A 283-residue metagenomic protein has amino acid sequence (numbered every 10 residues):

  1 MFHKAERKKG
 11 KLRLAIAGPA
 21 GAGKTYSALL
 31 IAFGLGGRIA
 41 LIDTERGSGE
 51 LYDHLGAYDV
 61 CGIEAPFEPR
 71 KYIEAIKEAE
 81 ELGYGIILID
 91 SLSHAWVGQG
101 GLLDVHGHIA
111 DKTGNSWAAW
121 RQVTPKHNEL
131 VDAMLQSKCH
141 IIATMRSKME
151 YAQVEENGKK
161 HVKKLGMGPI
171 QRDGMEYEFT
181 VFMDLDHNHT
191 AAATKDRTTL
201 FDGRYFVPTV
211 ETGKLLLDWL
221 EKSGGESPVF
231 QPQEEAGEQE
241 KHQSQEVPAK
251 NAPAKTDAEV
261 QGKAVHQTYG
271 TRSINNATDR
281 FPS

Functional and structural regions predicted by a protein language model:
F2-K11, A15-G18, A22, F33 (+5 more regions): Interfaces that engage single-stranded nucleic acids at replication/repair/recombination sites
K11-G18, H54-E64, D111-A119, N157: Short, basic, glycine/proline-bearing loop/turn elements
R13-A15, R38, I86-L88, H140-I142: Residue-level preference for the first positions of well-ordered beta-strands
S27: Hydrophobic positions on the alpha1 helix immediately C-terminal to the Walker A/P-loop
L35, L55-G56, S137, E178: Short, structured coil segments at secondary-structure junctions
R38-I86, A95, A110-T113: Nucleotide-state-sensitive switch-loop elements of NTP-binding domains
I89-T124: Conserved P-loop NTPase nucleotide-binding/switch module
P125-L215: Phosphate-binding/switch region of NTP-binding enzymes
